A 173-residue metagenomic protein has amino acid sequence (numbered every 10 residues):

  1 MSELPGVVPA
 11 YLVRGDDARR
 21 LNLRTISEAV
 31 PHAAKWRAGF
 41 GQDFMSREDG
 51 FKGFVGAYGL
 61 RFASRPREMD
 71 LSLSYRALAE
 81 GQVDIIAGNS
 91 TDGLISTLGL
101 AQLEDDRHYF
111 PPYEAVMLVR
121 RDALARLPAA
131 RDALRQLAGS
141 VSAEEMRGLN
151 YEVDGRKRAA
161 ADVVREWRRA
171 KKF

Functional and structural regions predicted by a protein language model:
M1, E80-Q82, L94-H108: Ligand-binding "clamshell"
S2-A10, D105-E114: Short Pro/Gly-enriched coil loops immediately N-terminal to beta-strands
L4-R76, R158-D162: Bilobed "Venus flytrap"/periplasmic-binding protein-like clamshell domains and structurally analogous long
P9-R19, E114-L127: A bilobed periplasmic-binding-protein/Venus flytrap-type ligand-binding module shared by bacterial periplasmic
G15, L71, A87-G93, Y113 (+1 more regions): Beta->alpha turn/N-cap motifs
D49, V55-A57, P128-F173: An extracytoplasmic/periplasmic, membrane-proximal ligand-sensing/linker region
L73-G88: A contiguous binding-surface segment within folded domains or other stable secondary-structure elements
V83-D84, P111-A115, A130: A short pocket-lining beta-strand/turn micro-motif at the edge of beta-sheets
